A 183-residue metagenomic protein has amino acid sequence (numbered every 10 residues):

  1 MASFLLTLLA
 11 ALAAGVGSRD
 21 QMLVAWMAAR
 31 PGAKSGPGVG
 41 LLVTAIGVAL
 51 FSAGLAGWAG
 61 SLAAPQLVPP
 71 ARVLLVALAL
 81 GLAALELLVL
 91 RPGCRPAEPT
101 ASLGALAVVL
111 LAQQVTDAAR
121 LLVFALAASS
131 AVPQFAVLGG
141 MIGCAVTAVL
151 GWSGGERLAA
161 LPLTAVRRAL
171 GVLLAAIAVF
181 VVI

Functional and structural regions predicted by a protein language model:
M1-V16, L88-Q113, A136-L138: Small-residue-enriched transmembrane helix starts and helix-helix packing motifs in multi-pass inner-membrane proteins
A2-S61, L122-M141: Juxtamembrane transmembrane-helix termini in multi-pass membrane transport proteins
L12, V16, L50-F51, L111 (+3 more regions): Hydrophobic/aromatic residues within the transmembrane alpha-helices of Major Facilitator Superfamily
G17-S35, L85-A97, V146, L150: Hydrophobic, membrane-facing alpha-helical anchors
S35-C94, L150-A159, A169: Membrane helix-loop-helix hairpins that form the core translocation module of multi-pass transporters
V132-E156: Hydrophobic alpha-helical transmembrane segments and immediately flanking/interface helices in integral membrane
V166-I183: Final/C-terminal transmembrane alpha-helix of multipass membrane proteins
